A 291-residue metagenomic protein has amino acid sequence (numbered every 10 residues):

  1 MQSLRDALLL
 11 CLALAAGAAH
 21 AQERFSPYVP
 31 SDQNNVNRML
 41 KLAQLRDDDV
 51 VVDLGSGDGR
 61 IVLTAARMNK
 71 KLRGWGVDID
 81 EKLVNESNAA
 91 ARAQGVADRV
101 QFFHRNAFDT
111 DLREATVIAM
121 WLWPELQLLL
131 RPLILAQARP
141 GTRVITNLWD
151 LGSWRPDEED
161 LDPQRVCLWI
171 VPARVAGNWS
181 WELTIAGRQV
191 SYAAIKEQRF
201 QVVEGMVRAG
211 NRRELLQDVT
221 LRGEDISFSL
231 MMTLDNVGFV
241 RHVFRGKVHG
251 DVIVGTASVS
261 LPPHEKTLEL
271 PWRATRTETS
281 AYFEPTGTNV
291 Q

Functional and structural regions predicted by a protein language model:
A19-D48: S-adenosyl-L-methionine
D47-G57: Conserved class I S-adenosyl-L-methionine
G59-L63: Glycine-rich SAM-binding Motif I of class I
R73-D78: Conserved SAM-binding motif I beta-strand of class I
V84-E114: S-adenosyl-L-methionine
R113-L129: A short SAM/SAH-binding and catalytic strip from SAM-dependent methyltransferases
Q127-A176: C-terminal substrate-binding/active-site "lid" region of AdoMet-derived donor-dependent transferases
A176-S280, P285-Q291: Central antiparallel beta-sheet cores of small beta-barrel/beta-sandwich binding domains
